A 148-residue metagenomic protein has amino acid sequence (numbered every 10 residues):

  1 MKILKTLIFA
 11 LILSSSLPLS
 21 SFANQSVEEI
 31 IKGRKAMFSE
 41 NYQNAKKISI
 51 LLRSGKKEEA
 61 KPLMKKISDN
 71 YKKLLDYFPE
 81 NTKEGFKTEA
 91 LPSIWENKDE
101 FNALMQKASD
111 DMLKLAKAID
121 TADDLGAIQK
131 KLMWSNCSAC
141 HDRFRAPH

Functional and structural regions predicted by a protein language model:
M1-I8: Bacterial N-terminal signal peptides that target proteins for export
I8-S16: Bacterial N-terminal signal peptides
S15-P18, D110: Residues in and immediately flanking transmembrane alpha helices
L17-Q25: Sec/Tat signal peptide C-region and signal peptidase I cleavage site
Q25-H148: Sequence context surrounding c-type heme c attachment/ligation sites in exported
